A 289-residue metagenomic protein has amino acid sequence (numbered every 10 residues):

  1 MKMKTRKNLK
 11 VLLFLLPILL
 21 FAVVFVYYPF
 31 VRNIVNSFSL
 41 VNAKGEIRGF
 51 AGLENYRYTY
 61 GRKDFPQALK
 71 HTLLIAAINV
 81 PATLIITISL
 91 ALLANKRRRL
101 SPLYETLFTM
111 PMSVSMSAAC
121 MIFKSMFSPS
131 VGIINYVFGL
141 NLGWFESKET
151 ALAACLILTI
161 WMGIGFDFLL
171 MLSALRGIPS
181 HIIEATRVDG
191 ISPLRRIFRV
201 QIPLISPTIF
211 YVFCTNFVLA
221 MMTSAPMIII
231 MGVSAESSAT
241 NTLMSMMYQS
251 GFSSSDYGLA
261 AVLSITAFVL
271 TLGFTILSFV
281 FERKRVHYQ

Functional and structural regions predicted by a protein language model:
K4-Q289: A structural signal for multi-pass alpha-helical bundles of membrane permease subunits that mediate small-molecule
